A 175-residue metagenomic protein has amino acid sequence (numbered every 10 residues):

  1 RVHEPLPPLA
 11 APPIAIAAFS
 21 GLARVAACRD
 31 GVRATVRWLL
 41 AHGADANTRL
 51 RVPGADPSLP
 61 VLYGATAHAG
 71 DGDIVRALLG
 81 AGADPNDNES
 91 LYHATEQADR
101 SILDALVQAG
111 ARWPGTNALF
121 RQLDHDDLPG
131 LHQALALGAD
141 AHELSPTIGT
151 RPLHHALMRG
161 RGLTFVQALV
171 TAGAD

Functional and structural regions predicted by a protein language model:
R1-V2, R33-A46, V75-D84, D104-R112 (+2 more regions): Ankyrin repeat domain, specifically the short helix-to-loop turn at the C-terminus of the second helix of each repeat
H3-A26, T48-A67, P85-E96, W113-H125 (+1 more regions): Ankyrin-repeat boundary/"N-cap" motif
A17, L59-A69, S101-G110, A134-A139: A short, terminal or domain-edge coil/loop segment
G21, G31, G43, A69-G70 (+7 more regions): Ankyrin-repeat interhelical turn detector
R24-A34, W38, A69-R76, A98-I102 (+2 more regions): Surface-exposed loop/turn motifs in large extracellular/passenger domains
